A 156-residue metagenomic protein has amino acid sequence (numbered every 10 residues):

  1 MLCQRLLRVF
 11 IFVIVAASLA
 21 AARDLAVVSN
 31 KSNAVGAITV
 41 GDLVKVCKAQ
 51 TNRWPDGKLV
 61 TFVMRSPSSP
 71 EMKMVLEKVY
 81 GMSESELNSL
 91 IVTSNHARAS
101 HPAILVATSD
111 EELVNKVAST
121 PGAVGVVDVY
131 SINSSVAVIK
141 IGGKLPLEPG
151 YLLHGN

Functional and structural regions predicted by a protein language model:
M1, A22-R23: Absolute protein N-terminus
M1-F10: Bacterial N-terminal signal peptides that target proteins for export
F12-V13, Q50: Short, charged beta->alpha transition segments
I14-V15, S119: Residue-level detector of alpha-helix boundary/anchor positions
V15-A22: Sec/Tat signal peptide C-region and signal peptidase I cleavage site
R23-N156: Exported/periplasmic ABC-transporter solute-binding proteins
